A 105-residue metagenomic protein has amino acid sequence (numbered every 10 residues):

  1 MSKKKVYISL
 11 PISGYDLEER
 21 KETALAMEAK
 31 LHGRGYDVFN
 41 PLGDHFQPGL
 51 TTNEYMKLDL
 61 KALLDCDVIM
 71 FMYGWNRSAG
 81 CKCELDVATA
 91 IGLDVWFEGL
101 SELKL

Functional and structural regions predicted by a protein language model:
M1-L105: Conserved catalytic or regulatory cores that recognize and/or transform ribose-phosphate-containing ligands
